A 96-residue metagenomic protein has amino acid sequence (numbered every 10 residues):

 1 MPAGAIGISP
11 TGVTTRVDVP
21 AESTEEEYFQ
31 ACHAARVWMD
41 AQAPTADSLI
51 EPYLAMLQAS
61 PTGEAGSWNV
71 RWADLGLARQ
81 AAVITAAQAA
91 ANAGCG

Functional and structural regions predicted by a protein language model:
M1-E26: N-terminal low-complexity, Pro/Thr-rich disordered segments that flank secretion/membrane-targeting signals
F29-G96: Extracytosolic low-complexity repeat regions of secreted or lipid-anchored proteins
